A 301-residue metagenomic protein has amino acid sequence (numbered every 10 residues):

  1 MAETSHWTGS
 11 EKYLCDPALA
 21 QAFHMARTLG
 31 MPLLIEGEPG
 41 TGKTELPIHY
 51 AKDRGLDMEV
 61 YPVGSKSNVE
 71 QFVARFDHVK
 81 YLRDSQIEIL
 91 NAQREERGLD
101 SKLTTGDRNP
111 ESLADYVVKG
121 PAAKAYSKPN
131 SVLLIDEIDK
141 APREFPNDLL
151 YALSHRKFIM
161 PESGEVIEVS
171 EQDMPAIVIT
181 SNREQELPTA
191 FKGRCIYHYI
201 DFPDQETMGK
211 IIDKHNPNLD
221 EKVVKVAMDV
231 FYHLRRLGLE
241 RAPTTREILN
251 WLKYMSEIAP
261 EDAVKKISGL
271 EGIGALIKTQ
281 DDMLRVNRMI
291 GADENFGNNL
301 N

Functional and structural regions predicted by a protein language model:
M1-N301: C-terminal regulatory/interaction module of P-loop NTP-utilizing enzymes
